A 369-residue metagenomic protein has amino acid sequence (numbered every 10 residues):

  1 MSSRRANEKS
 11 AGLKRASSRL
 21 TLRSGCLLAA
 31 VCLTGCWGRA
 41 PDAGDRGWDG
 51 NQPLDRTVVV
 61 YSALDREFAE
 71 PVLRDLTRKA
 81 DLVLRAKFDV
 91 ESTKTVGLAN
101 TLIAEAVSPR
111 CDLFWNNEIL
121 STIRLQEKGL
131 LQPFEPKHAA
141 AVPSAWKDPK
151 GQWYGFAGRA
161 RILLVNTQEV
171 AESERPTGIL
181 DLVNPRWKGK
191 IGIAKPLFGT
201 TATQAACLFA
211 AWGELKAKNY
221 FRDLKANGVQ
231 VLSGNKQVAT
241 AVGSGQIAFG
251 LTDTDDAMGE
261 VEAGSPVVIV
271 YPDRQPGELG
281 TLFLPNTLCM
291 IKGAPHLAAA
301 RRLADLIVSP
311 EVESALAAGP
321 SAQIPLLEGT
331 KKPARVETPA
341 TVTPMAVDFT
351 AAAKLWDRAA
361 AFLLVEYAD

Functional and structural regions predicted by a protein language model:
W37-S121: Early extracytoplasmic/lumenal segment of secretory-pathway proteins
Y61-L64, F88, P149-F156, V165-T167 (+3 more regions): Short beta-strand->loop
P109-F114, Q132-L163, L180, K190-I193: A structural signal for short loop-to-beta-strand junctions that line the ligand-binding cleft of periplasmic/secreted
L125-P133, S144-G151, E260-D273: Ligand-binding "clamshell"
A141-S144, R159, Y220-K225, V231-L232 (+1 more regions): Periplasmic-binding protein-like
L164-E169, A210, F283-A299, A315-L316: A bilobed periplasmic-binding-protein/Venus flytrap-type ligand-binding module shared by bacterial periplasmic
G189-P196, L306-G329: Periplasmic-binding protein-like
P196, T200-T201, C207-P272: Ligand-binding pocket segment of bilobal, Venus flytrap-like solute-binding proteins
